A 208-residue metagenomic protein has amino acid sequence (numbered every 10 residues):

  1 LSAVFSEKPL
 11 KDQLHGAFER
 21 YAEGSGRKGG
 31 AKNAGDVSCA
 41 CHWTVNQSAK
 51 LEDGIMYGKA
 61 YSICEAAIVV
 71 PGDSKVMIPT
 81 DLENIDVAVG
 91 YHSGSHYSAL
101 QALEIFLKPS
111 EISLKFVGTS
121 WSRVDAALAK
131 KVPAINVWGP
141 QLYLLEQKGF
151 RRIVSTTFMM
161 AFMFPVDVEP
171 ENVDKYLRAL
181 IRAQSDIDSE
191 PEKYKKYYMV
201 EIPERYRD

Functional and structural regions predicted by a protein language model:
L1-V117, P133-N136, R152-T156: Short, glycine-/small- and polar/acidic-enriched structural segments that line small-molecule recognition paths
D12, H92-S110, R178-D208: Ligand-binding clefts/hinges and TM-proximal coupling segments of bilobed small-molecule sensing domains
W43, K115-P203: Pocket-lining segment of extracytoplasmic ligand-binding domains
